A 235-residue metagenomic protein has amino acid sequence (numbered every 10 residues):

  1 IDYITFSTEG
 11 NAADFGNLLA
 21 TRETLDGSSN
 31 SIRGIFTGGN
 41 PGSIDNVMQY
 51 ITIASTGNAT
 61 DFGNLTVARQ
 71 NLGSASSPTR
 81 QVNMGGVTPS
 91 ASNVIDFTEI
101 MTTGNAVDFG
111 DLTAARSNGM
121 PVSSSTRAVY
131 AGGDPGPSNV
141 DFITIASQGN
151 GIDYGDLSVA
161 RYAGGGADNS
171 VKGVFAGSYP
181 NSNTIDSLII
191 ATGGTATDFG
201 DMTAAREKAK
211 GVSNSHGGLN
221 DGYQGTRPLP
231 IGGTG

Functional and structural regions predicted by a protein language model:
I1-G235: Polar, enzyme-active/binding microenvironments
